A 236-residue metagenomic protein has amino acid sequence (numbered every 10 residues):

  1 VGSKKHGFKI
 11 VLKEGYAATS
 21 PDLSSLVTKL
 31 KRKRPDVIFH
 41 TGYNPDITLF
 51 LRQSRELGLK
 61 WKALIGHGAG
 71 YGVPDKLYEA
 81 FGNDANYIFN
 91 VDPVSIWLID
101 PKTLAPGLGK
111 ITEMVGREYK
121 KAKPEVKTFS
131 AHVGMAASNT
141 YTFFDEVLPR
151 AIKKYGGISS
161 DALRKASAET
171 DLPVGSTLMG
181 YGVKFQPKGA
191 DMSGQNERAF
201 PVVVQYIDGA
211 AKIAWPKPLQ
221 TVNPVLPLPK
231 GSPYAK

Functional and structural regions predicted by a protein language model:
V1, P21-S25, P45-L49, Q53 (+9 more regions): Extracytoplasmic/secreted proteins, especially bacterial periplasmic and envelope-associated proteins
V1-L57, T103: Extracellular/periplasmic Venus flytrap/periplasmic-binding protein
S3, I38, F50, I88 (+2 more regions): Residue-level signal for nonpolar/aromatic packing positions in well-ordered secondary structure
K4-F8, T28-P35, R52-L59, G82 (+5 more regions): Sec-exported extracytoplasmic/periplasmic mature domains
V11-K13, V37-G42, K62-G68, Y87-D92 (+1 more regions): Structural recognition of the beta-strand scaffold that forms the well-ordered cores of secreted hydrolase catalytic
Y16-P21, Y43-T48, A69-P74, P93-L98 (+2 more regions): Solvent-exposed loop/turn segments at secondary-structure junctions within structured extracellular/periplasmic domains
S54-N139, K217-L219, P229-A235: Extracellular/periplasmic periplasmic-binding protein-like sensory domains
E125-G134, D145-A214: Segments of small-molecule ligand-sensing domains
